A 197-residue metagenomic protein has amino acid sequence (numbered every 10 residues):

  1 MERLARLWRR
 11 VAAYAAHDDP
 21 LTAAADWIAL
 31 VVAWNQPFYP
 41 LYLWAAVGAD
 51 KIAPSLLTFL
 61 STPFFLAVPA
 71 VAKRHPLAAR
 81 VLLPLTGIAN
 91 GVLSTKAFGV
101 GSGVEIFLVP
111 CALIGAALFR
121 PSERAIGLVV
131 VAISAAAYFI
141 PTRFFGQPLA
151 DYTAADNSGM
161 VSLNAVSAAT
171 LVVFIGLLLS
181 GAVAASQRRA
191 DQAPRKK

Functional and structural regions predicted by a protein language model:
M1-D19: Short, Lys/Arg-rich, polar N-terminal cytosolic tail immediately upstream of the first transmembrane signal-anchor
R6, A165, Q192: Charged/polar, solvent-exposed surface patches and flexible loops
A15-W27, R120: Membrane interfacial helix-start motif at the N-side
D18, F38-L60, P76, V81 (+1 more regions): Alpha-helical transmembrane segments and their interfaces in multipass membrane proteins
A24-G99, V109-I114, V131-A135: Hydrophobic transmembrane alpha-helices and their membrane-interface boundaries in multi-pass, membrane-anchored
I88, I106-L113, V166-V173: Alpha-helical transmembrane segments of multi-pass membrane proteins
G101-E105: Membrane-interface catalytic loops of GT-C/OST-like multi-pass glycosylation enzymes that act
L179, V183-K197: Heptad-repeat alpha-helical coiled-coil signal-transmission segments
